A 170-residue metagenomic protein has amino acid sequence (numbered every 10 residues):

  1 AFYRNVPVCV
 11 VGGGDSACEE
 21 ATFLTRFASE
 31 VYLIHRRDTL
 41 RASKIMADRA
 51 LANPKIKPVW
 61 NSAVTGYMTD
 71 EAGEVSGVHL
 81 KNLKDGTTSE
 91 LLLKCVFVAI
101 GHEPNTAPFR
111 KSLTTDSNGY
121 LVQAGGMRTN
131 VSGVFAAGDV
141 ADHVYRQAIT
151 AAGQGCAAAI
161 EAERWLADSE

Functional and structural regions predicted by a protein language model:
A1-F27, V122-A124: Glycine-rich dinucleotide-binding loop and its adjacent helix/turn
F2, E90, R128-T129: Short, flexible hinge/linker loops that cap or flank conserved catalytic cores
N5, L93, V131: Active-site acidic short loop of glycosyltransferases
V11, A99-I100, G133, A137: Short, well-ordered coil/turn residues at beta-beta hairpins and beta-strand->alpha-helix junctions within
G13, R36, D139: Cofactor-binding loop segments of dinucleotide-utilizing enzymes, especially the Rossmann-like FAD- and NAD(P)+-binding
C18-T22, V131, A137-E170: A conserved FAD-binding loop/helix module that cradles the flavin
T25-G125, R164-E170: A Rossmann-like FAD-binding core segment of flavoenzymes
L113-A136, V140-H143: FAD-binding beta-loop-beta segment adjacent to the flavin cofactor pocket
